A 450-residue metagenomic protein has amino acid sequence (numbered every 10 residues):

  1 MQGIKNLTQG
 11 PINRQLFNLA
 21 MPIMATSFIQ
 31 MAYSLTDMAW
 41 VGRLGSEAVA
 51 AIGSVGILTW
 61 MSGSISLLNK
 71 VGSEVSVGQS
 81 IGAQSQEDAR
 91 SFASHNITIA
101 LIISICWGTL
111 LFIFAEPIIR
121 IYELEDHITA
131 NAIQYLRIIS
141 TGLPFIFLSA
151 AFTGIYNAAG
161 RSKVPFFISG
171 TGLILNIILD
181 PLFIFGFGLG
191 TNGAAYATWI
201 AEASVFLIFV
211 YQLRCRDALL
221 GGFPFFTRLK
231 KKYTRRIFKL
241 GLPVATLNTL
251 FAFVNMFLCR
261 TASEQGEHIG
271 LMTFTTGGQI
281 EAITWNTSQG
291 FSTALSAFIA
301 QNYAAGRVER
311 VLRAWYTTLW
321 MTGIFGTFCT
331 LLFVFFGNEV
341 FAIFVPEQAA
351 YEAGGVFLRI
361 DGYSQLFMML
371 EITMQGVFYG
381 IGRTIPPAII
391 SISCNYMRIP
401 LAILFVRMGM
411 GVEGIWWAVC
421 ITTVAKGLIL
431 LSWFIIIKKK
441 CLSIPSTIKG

Functional and structural regions predicted by a protein language model:
M1-I23, V77-P144, G186-L242, I299-S364 (+1 more regions): Short alpha-helical transmembrane segments in multi-pass integral membrane proteins
N18-D37, I138, S149, G172 (+5 more regions): Transmembrane helical elements of multi-pass membrane transporters/channels
I23, S27, A39, G56 (+16 more regions): Transmembrane alpha-helix boundary and packing residues in multipass membrane permease domains and related
F28, A32-A50, I119-D126, L182-L189 (+5 more regions): Helix-terminus/linker motif at the lipid-water interface of multi-pass membrane proteins
M38, S46-V49, Q86, A115 (+6 more regions): Membrane-helix interface/capping residues of multi-pass secondary transporters
S46-I57, L136, A195, H268-I283 (+2 more regions): Small-residue hotspots at the loop-to-helix junctions and early N-terminal turns of transmembrane alpha-helices
V49-T109, I146-P165, C259, T273-L331 (+2 more regions): Small-residue-rich hydrophobic transmembrane alpha-helices
K70, E74, I139-N157, P165-N176 (+5 more regions): Short runs within selected transmembrane alpha-helices of multi-pass transporters and secretion channels
